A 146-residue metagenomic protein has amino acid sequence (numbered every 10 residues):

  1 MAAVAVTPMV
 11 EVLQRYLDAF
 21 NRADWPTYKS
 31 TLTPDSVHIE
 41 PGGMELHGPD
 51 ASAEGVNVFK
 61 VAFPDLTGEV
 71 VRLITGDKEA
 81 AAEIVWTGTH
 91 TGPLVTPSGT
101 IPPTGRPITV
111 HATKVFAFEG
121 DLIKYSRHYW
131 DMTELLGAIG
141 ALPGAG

Functional and structural regions predicted by a protein language model:
M1-G146: C-terminal and inter-domain tail/linker signature
